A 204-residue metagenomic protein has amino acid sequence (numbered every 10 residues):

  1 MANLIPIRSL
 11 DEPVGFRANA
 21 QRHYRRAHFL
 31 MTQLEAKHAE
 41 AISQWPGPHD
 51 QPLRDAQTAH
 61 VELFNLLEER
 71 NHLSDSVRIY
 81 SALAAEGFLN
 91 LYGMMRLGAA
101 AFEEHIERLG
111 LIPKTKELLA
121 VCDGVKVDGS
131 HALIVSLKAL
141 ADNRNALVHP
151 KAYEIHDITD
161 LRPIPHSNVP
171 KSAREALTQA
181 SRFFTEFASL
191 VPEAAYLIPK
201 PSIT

Functional and structural regions predicted by a protein language model:
M1-S74: Charged alpha-helical initiation segments
Y24-M31, F88-L89, R144-K151, F184: A structural signal for well-ordered alpha-helices, especially hydrophobic packing surfaces of coiled-coils
E62, L66-V77, G129-A132, P165-N168 (+1 more regions): Non-transmembrane, amphipathic alpha-helical segments
E69-M94: Short, hydrophobic, well-ordered secondary-structure elements
N90-L109: Short acidic alpha-helical/loop segments enriched in Asp/Glu that coordinate divalent cations
K116-L133, L137: A contiguous pocket-lining binding segment that forms or flanks enzyme active sites
L133-D160: Histidine-centered, metal-coordinating catalytic motifs and their short helical/loop contexts
I158-T204: Amphipathic, Lys/Arg-enriched alpha-helical patches that create a basic surface for binding polyanionic ligands
